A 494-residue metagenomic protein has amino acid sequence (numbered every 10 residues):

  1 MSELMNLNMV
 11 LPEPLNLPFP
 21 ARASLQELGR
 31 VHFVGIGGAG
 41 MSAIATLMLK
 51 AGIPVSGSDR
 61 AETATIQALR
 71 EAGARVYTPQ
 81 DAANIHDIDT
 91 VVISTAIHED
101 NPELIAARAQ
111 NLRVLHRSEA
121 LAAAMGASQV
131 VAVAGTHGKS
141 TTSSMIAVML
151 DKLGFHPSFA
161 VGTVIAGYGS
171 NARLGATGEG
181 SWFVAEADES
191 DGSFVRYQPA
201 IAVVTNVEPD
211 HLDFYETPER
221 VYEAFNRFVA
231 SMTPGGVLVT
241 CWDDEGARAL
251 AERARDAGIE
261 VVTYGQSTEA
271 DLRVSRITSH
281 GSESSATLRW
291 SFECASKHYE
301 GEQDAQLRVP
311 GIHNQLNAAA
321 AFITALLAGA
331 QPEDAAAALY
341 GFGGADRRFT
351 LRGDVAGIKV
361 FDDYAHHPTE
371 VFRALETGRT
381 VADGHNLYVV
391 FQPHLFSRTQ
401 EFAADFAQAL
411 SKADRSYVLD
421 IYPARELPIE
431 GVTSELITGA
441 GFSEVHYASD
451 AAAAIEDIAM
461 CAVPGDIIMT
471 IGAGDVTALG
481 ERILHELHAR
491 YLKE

Functional and structural regions predicted by a protein language model:
M1-A120, E245, A270-R276, P310: N-terminal leader/targeting and accessory segments in enzymes
N16-H32, G40, L47-A51, V195 (+3 more regions): Nucleotide phosphate-binding/pyrophosphate-handling subdomain across enzymes that bind or process nucleotide phosphates
F33, V133-G135, T470: Hydrophobic Val/Ile/Leu positions in short beta-strands of Rossmann-like dinucleotide-binding domains
L47-K50, R70, T78, N84 (+4 more regions): Phosphate-binding loop of NTP-binding sites
I53-R60, V237-W242, Y388-Q392, K412-P423: Short internal beta-strands
S58-R60, Y77-Q80, L115-A122, A160-T163 (+4 more regions): Beta-strand->loop->alpha-helix junctions that form or flank phosphate-binding loops in nucleotide-handling enzymes
M232-L238, D383-G384, P464-G465: Short glycine-dipeptide loop
A407-P464: C-terminal helical cap/extension that packs against the catalytic core of soluble nucleotide-cofactor enzymes
